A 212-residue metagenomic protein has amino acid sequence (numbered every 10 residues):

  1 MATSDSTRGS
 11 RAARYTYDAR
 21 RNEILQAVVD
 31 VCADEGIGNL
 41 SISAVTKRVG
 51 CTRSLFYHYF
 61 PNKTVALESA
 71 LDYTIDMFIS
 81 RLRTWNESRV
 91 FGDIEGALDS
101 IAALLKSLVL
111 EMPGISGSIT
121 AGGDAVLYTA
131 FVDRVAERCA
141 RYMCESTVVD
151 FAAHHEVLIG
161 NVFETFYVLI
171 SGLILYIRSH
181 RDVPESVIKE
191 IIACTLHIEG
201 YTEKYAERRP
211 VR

Functional and structural regions predicted by a protein language model:
M1-T7, R141-V149, G172-R212: C-terminal peripheral helix-coil segments that are non-catalytic and often amphipathic
A13, R20-A27: N-terminal positioning helix adjacent to the helix-turn-helix/winged-helix DNA-binding module
N22, D99, E156-Y167, K189: Short, well-structured alpha-helical segments
E23, C32, A66-T74, S116-I119 (+2 more regions): Alpha-helical DNA-contacting segments of helix-turn-helix folds
E23, V31-V65, S69: Helix-turn-helix
S69, R83-E111, F166, K189 (+1 more regions): Hydrophobic alpha-helical connector segments
S80, D124-F151, G160-E164, V168 (+1 more regions): Amphipathic alpha-helical packing segments from all-alpha helical-bundle domains
A103-D133, G172-S179: Amphipathic alpha-helical segments used for helix-helix packing
